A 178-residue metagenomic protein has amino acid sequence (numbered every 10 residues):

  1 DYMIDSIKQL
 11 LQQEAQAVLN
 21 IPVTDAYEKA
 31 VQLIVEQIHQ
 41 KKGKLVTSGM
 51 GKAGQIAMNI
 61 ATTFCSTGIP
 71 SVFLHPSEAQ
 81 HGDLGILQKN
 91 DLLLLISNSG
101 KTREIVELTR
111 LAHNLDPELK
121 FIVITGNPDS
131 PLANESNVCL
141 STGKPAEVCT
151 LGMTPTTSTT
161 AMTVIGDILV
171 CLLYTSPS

Functional and structural regions predicted by a protein language model:
M3-G43: An N-terminal, well-structured beta->alpha segment
E36, K44-L172: Glycine-rich phosphate-binding loops that contact phosphosugars or nucleotide phosphates
Y174-S178: Conserved small/polar residues in nucleotide/adenosyl-binding loops
